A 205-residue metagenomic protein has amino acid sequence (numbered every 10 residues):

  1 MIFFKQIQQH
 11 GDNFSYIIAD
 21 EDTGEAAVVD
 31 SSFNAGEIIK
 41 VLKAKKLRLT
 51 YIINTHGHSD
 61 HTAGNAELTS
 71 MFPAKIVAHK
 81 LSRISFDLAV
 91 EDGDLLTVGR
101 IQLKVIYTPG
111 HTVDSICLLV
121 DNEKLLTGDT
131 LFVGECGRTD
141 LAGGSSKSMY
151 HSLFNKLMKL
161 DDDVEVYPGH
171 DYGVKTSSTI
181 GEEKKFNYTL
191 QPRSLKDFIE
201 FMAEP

Functional and structural regions predicted by a protein language model:
M1-K45, C117-G128: Conserved beta-strand hairpin/beta-sheet module of binuclear metal-dependent hydrolase folds, prominently
I2, L81, D94, I101 (+2 more regions): Well-ordered beta-strand scaffold positions
Q6-Q8, D87, Y107-P109: Short Gly/Pro-enriched turn/cap motifs at secondary-structure boundaries
I7, V90, I180: Hydrophobic residues at beta-strand termini and immediately following loops that shape nucleotide-binding pockets
G11-D12, T23-A26, F33-K104, K185-T189 (+1 more regions): Active-site HxH/HxHxD metal-binding segment of metal-dependent hydrolases
I18, D30, H56, L68 (+6 more regions): Divalent metal-coordination and catalytic microenvironments
S31, T62, M149-L153: Aromatic/hydrophobic pocket-lining residues that form the small-molecule binding cavity in soluble enzyme cores
L47, Q102, T112-P205: Metallo-beta-lactamase
